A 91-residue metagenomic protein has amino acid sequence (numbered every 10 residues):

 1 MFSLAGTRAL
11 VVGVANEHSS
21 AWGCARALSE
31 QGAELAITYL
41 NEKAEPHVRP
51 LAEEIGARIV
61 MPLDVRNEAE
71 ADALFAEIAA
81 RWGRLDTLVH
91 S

Functional and structural regions predicted by a protein language model:
F2-H90: Short-chain dehydrogenase/reductase
